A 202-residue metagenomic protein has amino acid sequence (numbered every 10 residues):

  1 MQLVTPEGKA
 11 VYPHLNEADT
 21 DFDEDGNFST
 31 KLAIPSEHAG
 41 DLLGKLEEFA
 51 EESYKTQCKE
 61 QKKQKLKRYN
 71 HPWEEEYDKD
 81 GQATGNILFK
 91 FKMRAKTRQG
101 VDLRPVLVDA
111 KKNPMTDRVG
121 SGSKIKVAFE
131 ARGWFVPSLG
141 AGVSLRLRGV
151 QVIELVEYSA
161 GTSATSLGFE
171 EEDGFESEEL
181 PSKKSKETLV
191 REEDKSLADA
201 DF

Functional and structural regions predicted by a protein language model:
M1-K96: OB-fold ssDNA-binding interfaces and closely related basic DNA-contact patches used across DNA replication/repair
T30, V127, L145-R148: Hydrophobic residues positioned within well-ordered beta-strands of beta-sheet architectures
F91-L107: Short, basic/aromatic beta-hairpin or loop at an interaction surface
R98, W134-V136, S159: Eukaryotic short linear interaction motifs
V106-I125, W134-V143: Exposed beta-sheet edge/beta-hairpin loop segments within beta-rich domains
P137-E157: OB-fold/S1-family single-stranded nucleic acid-binding modules
E157-F202: Acidic, gly/ser/pro-rich intrinsically disordered tails
